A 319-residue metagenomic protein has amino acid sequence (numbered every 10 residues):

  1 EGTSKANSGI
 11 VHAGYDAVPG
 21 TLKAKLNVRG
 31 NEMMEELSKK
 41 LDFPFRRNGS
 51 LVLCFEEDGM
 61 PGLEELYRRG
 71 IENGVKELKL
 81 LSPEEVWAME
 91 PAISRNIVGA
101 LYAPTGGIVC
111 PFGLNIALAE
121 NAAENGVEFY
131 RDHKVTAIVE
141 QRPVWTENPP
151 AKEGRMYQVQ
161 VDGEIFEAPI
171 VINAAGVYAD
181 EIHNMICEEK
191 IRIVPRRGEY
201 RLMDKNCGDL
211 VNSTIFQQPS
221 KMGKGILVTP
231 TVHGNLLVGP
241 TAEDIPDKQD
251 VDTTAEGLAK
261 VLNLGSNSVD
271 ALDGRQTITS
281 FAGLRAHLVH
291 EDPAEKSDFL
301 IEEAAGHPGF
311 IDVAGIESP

Functional and structural regions predicted by a protein language model:
E1-A6: Glycine-rich FAD pyrophosphate-binding loop
G9-M89, G225-I226: Dinucleotide-binding Rossmann-like beta1-alpha1 core, especially the glycine-rich loop that anchors the ADP
V18-P19, K25-V28, L53-G62, L101-A123 (+3 more regions): Short beta-strand to alpha-helix junction loop
L78-L81, E128-Y130, I278: General small-molecule cofactor/ligand-binding pocket signal
L101-I170: Helical element adjacent to the flavin cofactor pocket in flavoenzyme catalytic cores
A117, S220-G223, T229-H233, D244-P319: C-terminal catalytic lobe of FAD-dependent flavoproteins
N173-E188: Flavin (primarily FAD) binding-site architecture
Y200-P240: Conserved FAD-binding catalytic core of PHBH/FMO-like flavoproteins
